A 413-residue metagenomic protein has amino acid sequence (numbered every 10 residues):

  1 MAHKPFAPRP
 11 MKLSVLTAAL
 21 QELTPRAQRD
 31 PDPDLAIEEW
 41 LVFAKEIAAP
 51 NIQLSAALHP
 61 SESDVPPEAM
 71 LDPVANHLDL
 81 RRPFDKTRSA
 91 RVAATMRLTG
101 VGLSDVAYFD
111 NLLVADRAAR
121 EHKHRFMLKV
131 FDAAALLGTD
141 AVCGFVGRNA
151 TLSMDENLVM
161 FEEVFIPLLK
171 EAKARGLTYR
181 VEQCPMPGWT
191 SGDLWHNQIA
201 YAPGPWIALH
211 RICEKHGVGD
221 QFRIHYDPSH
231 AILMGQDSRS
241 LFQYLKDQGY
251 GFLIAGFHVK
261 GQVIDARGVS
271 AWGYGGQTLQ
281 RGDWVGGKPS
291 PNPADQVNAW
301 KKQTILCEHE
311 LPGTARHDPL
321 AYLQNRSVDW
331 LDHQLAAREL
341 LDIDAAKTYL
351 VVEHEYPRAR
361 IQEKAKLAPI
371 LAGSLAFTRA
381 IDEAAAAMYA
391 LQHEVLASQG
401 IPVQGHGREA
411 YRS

Functional and structural regions predicted by a protein language model:
A2-A49, S191-G192, A200-S413: Histidine-acidic metal/acid-base catalytic patches
A2-P5, D85, S89-R91, T95-D105 (+4 more regions): Active-site acidic/histidine proton-transfer and metal-coordination neighborhood in alpha/beta enzyme cores
A18, L54-A57, Y108-F109: Acidic/polar N-terminal loop/beta-strand segments that form early-domain functional surfaces
E22-R26, E62-D64, L112-R117, A150-M154 (+3 more regions): A short acidic, helix-capping loop that chelates divalent metal ions and anchors anionic groups
P33-S61, K129-D140: Catalytic domains of carbohydrate-active enzymes, especially glycoside hydrolases
N51-V92, L152-S153: Glycine-rich, proline-tolerant flexible connector loops at the mouths of alpha/beta enzymes
Q53, D105-A107, C143, R180 (+2 more regions): Conserved beta-strand positions in the central sheet of alpha/beta enzyme cores
P66-R82, D193-Y201, G276-G282: Aromatic- and acidic-residue-enriched segments that line the glycan-binding/catalytic groove of carbohydrate-active
